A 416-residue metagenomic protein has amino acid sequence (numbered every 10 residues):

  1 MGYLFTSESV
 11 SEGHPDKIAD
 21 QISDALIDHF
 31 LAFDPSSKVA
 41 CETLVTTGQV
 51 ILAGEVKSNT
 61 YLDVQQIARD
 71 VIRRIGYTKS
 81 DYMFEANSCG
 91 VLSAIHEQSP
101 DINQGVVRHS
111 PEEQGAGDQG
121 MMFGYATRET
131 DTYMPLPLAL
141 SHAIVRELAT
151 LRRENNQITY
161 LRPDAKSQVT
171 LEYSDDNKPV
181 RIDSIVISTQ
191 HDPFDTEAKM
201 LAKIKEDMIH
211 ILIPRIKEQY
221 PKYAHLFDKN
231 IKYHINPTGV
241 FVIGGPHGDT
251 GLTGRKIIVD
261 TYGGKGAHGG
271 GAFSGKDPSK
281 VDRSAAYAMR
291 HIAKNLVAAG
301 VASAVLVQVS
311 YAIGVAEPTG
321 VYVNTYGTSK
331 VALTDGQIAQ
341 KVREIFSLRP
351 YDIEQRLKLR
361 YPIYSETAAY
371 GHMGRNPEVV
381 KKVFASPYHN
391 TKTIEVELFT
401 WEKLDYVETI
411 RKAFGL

Functional and structural regions predicted by a protein language model:
M1-A40, N155, V407: N-terminal, positively charged regions that mediate nucleic acid binding
T6, G48, R73-I243, A369 (+2 more regions): Glycine-rich, mobile lid/loop segments that gate access to catalytic sites or pores
E8-V10, H14-A19, G115-T130, V242-A267 (+2 more regions): Conserved phosphate/anionic-ligand binding catalytic regions in large, soluble enzymes, centered on
E12-L31, T130-L148, K276-G300: Alpha-helical support elements that line or immediately flank enzyme active sites and cofactor-binding pockets
S37-C41, A165-L171, I231-I235, V301-A312: A short glycine-rich, hydrophobically flanked beta-strand micro-motif that places a catalytic Asp/Glu for divalent metal
V39-S58, I313-E317: Short, charge-patterned binding micro-sites
T46, A302-A304, Y311-L416: Internal helix-turn-beta structural module
T196-A298: Glycine-rich anion/phosphate-binding loop at the beta-strand->alpha-helix junction
